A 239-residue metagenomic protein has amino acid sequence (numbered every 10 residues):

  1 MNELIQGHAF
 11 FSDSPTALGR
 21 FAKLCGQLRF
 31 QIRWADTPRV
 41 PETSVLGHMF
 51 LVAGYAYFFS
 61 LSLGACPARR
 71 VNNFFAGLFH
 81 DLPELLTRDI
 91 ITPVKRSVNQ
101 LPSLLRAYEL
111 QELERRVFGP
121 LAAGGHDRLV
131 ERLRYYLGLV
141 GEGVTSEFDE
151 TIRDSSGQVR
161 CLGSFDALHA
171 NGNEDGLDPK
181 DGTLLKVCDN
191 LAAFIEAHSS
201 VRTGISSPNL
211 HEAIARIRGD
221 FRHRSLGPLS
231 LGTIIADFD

Functional and structural regions predicted by a protein language model:
N2-A17, F21, C66, N73-F75 (+2 more regions): Histidine/acidic-rich helix-loop-helix segments that form or flank divalent-metal centers in metalloenzyme catalytic
L18-A35, S164: Short alpha-helical hairpin
F30-R33, L86-P93, D166-A167: Short acidic (Asp/Glu) and glycine-rich catalytic loops that position anionic groups and cofactors
P38-N72, V159-N171: Alpha-helical phosphate/pyrophosphate-handling elements in metalloenzyme active cores
T43, V94-F118, T183, I205-S225: Divalent-cation-assisted or electrostatically stabilized phosphate/pyrophosphate-binding catalytic cores
H48-F59, R106-L121: An active-site-proximal "capping" alpha-helix that borders the catalytic cofactor pocket
F50, G54-S60, A68-I91, K186 (+2 more regions): Active-site alpha-helical segments that house and flank conserved acidic catalytic motifs for diphosphate chemistry
S225-D239: Non-catalytic terminal regions of proteins
